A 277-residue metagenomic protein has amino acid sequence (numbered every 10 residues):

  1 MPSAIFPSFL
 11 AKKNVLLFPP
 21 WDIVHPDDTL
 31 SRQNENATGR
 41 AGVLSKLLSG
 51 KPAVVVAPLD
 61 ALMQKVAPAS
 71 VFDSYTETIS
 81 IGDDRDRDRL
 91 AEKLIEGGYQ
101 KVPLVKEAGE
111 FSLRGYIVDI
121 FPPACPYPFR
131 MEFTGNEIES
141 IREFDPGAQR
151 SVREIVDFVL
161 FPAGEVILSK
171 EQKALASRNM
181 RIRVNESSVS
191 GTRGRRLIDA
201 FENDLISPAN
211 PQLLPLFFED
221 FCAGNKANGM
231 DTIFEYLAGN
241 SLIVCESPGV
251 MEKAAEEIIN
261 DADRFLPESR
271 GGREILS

Functional and structural regions predicted by a protein language model:
M1-S277: ASCE RecA-like P-loop NTPase motor cores that couple ATP hydrolysis to mechanical translocation on nucleic acids
